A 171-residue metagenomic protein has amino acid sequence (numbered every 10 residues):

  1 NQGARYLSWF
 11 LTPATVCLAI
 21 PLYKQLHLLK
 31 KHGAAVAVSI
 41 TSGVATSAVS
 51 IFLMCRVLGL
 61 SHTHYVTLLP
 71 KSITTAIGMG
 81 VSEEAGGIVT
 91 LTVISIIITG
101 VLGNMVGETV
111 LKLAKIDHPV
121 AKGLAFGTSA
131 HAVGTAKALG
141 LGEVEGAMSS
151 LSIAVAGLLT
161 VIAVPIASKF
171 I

Functional and structural regions predicted by a protein language model:
N1, P21-L29, V57, G86 (+2 more regions): Transmembrane helix-loop junctions in multi-pass membrane proteins
N1-I20, L28, H32-A35, S39 (+1 more regions): Helical membrane-embedded segments and adjacent short helical loop/helix-boundary regions of multi-pass membrane
L7-F10, A37-A45, V93-I98, A121 (+1 more regions): Hydrophobic alpha-helical transmembrane segments of multi-pass membrane proteins
P13-P21, I40, V44-R56, T75-M79 (+3 more regions): Transmembrane alpha-helical segments of multi-pass membrane transport proteins and ion-pumping complexes
L18-K31, G107-K115, G134-L141: C-terminal ends of transmembrane helices
H32-T41, V57-L68: Alpha-helical transmembrane segments with an aromatic anchor "belt"
F52-H64, E83-L91, S168-I171: Helix-coil boundary and interhelical linker segments in multi-pass alpha-helical membrane proteins
H64-L91, I97-I98, L113, D117-V155: Alpha-helical membrane segments and immediately flanking helix-loop junctions that form or couple to the substrate/ion
